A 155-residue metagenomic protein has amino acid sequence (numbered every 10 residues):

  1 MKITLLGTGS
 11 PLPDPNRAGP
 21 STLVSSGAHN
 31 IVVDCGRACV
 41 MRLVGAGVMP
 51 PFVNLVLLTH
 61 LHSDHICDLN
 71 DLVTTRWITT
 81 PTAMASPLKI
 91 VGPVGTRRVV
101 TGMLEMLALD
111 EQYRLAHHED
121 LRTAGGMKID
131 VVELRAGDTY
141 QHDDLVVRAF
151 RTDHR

Functional and structural regions predicted by a protein language model:
M1-R155: Binuclear metal-dependent hydrolase catalytic cores
